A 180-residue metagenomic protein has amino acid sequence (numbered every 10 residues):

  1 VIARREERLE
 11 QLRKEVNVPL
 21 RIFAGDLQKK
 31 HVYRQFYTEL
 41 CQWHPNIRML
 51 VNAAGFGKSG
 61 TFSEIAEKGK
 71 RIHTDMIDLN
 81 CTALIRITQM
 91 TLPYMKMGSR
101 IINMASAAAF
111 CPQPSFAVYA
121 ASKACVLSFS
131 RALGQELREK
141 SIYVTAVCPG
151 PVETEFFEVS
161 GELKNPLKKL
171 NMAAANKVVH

Functional and structural regions predicted by a protein language model:
V1-Q11: Conserved glycine-rich Rossmann-like NAD(P)H-binding loop of the short-chain dehydrogenase/reductase
V16-H31: Rossmann-fold cofactor-recognition segment
R34, C41, P45, G55-T74 (+1 more regions): Conserved mid-core segment of classical short-chain dehydrogenase/reductases
T88, S122: Active-site helix of classical SDR
S106: Residue(s) in the substrate-gating loop at a strand-loop-helix junction that position the organic substrate next
P112-A120, A132: Active-site loop-to-helix junction immediately N-terminal to the catalytic Tyr of the SDR YXXXK motif in Rossmann-fold
S128, G134-H180: SDR active-site lid
